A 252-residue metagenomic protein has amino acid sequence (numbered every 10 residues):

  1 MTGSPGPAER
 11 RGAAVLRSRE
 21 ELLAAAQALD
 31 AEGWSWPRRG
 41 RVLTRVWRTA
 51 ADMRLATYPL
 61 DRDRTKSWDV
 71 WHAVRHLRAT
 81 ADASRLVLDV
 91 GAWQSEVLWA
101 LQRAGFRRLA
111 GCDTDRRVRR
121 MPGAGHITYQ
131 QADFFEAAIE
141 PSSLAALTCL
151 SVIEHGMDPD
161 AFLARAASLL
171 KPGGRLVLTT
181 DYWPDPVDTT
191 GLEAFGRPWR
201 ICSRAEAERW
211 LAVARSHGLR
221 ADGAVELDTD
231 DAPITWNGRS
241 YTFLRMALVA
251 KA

Functional and structural regions predicted by a protein language model:
R64-S84: Conserved alpha-helix/loop element of class I SAM-dependent methyltransferases that forms part of the SAM/SAH-binding
L88, A92-E136: Class I SAM-dependent methyltransferase SAM/SAH-binding core
T148: A conserved beta-strand element that flanks and buttresses the S-adenosyl-L-methionine
V152: Hydrophobic adenine-recognition pocket in adenosine-nucleotide-binding enzymes
G156-A166: A short, conserved alpha-helix within the catalytic core of class I
G173-D181: Conserved beta-strand signature within the Rossmann-like core of class I S-adenosyl-L-methionine
T189-A221: Conserved Class I S-adenosyl-L-methionine
H217, V225-A252: Core SAM-dependent methyltransferase catalytic element
